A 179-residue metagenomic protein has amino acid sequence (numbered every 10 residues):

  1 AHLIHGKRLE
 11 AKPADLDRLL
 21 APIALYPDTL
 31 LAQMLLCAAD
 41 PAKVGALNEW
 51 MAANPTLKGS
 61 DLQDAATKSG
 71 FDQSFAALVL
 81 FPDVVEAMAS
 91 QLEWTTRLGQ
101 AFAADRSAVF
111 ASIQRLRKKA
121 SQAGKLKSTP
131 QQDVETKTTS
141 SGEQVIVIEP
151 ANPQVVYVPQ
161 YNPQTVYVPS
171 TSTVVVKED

Functional and structural regions predicted by a protein language model:
A1-D179: N-terminal low-complexity segments enriched in Gly/Pro/Tyr/Ser
